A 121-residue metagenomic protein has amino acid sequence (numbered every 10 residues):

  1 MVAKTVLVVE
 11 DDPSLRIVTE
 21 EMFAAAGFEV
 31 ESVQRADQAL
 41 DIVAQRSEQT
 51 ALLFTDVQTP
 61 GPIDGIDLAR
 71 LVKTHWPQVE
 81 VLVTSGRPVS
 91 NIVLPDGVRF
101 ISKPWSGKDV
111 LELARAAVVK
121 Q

Functional and structural regions predicted by a protein language model:
E10: Conserved acidic carboxylate
I17-A25: Charged docking surfaces used in two-component/phosphorelay signaling
S32-L52: Acidic, metal-coordinating helix/loop segments flanking the phosphotransfer/catalytic sites of two-component signaling
R35, I63-L68: Acidic catalytic/metal-coordinating carboxylates
D56-V57: Active-site residues of response regulator receiver
I66-P77: Short amphipathic alpha-helix used as the core "switch/output" element in two-component signaling
T84-S85: Hydrophobic/aromatic residues positioned on beta-strands within the core alpha/beta folds
W105-V118: C-terminal output helix
